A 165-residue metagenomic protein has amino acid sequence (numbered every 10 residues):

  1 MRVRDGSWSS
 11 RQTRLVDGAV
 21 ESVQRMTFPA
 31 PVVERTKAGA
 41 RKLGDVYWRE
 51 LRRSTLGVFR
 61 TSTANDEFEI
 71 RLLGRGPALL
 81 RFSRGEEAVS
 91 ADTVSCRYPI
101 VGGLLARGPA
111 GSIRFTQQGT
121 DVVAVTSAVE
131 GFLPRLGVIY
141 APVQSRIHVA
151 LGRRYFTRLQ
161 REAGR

Functional and structural regions predicted by a protein language model:
M1-G74: Charge-rich, low-complexity N-terminal segments
M26, C96, A124-V125: A broad, low-specificity signal marking well-ordered, structured residues that form hydrophobic/aromatic
T55-L56, A106, A163: Amphipathic alpha-helical interaction segments
N65-E67, P99-G103, A128-F132: Generic short beta-strand segments
L72-T120: Hydrophobic-ligand binding "helix-grip"
L105-P142: Beta-strand/loop substructures that line and gate deep hydrophobic ligand-binding cavities in soluble
I139-R165: A conserved amphipathic terminal alpha-helix motif
